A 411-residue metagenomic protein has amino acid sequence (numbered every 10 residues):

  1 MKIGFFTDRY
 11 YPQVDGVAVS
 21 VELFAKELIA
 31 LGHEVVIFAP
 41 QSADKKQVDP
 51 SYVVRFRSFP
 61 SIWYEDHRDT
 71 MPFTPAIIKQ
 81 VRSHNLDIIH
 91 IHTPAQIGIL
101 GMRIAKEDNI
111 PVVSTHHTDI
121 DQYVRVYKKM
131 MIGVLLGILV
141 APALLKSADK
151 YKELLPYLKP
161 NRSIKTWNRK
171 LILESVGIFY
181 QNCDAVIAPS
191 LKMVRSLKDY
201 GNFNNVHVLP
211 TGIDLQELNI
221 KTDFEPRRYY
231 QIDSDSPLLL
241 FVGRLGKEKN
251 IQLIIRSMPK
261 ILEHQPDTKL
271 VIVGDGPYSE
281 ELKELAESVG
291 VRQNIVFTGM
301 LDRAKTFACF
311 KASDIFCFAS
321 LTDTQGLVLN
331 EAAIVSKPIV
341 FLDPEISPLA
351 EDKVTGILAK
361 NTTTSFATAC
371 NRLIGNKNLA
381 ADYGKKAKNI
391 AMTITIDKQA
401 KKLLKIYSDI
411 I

Functional and structural regions predicted by a protein language model:
M1-R57, R82, K401-L404: N-terminal subdomain of nucleotide-sugar transferases
V54-R57, A141-T222, T324: Donor nucleotide-sugar binding/catalytic pocket of nucleotide-sugar-dependent glycosyltransferases
N219-I232: A short helix/loop element that forms part of the nucleotide-sugar donor recognition site in Leloir-type
I232-K249, I255-M258: Conserved donor-binding/catalytic core segment of Leloir-type glycosyltransferases
E280-L301: Nucleotide-activated donor-binding/catalytic signature segment of Leloir-type glycosyltransferases, i.e., the conserved
M300-L301, A308-S313: Short alpha-helical donor nucleotide-sugar binding micro-motif in glycosyltransferases
L321: Aromatic "clamp/platform" in nucleotide-sugar-dependent glycosyltransferases that forms part of the donor/acceptor
D352-K353, I357-T364, R372-N378: Conserved acidic donor-binding segment of nucleotide-sugar-dependent glycosyltransferases
